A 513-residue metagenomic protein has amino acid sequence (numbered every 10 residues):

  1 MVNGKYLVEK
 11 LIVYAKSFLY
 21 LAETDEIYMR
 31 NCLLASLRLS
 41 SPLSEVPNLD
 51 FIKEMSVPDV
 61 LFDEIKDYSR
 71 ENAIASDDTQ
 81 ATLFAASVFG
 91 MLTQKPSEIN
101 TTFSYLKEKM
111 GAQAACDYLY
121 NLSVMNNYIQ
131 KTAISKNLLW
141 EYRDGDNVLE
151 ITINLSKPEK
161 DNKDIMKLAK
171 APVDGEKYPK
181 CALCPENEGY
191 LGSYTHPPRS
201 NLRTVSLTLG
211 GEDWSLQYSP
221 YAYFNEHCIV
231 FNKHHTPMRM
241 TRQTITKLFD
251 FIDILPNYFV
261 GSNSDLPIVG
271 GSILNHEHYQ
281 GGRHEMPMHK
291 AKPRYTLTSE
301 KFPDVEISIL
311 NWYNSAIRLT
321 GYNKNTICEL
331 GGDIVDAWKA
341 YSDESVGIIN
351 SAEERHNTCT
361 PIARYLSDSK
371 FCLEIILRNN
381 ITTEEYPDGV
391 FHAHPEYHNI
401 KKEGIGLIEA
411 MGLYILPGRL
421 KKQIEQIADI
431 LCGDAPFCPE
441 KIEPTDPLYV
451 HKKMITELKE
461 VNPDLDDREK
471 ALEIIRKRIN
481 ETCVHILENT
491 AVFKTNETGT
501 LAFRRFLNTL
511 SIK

Functional and structural regions predicted by a protein language model:
M1-P237, N311-N314, C328-G331, A337-K513: Active-site microenvironments that recognize anionic phosphate/pyrophosphate groups
G211, P220-Y223, H227-D265: Secondary-structure-rich domain cores
L216, V260, E277-Y279: Hydrophobic faces of well-ordered beta-strands that scaffold small-molecule active sites in alpha/beta enzyme cores
E226-N232, G270-M286, I376: Histidine-centered divalent-metal-coordination microenvironment in nucleic-acid enzymes
Q243, I252, P256-S272, G281-V335 (+1 more regions): Catalytic or ion-translocation cores adjacent to nucleophile or general acid/base/metal-coordination motifs in diverse
P267-N275, E353-T358: Beta-rich nucleic-acid/ligand-interaction surfaces
